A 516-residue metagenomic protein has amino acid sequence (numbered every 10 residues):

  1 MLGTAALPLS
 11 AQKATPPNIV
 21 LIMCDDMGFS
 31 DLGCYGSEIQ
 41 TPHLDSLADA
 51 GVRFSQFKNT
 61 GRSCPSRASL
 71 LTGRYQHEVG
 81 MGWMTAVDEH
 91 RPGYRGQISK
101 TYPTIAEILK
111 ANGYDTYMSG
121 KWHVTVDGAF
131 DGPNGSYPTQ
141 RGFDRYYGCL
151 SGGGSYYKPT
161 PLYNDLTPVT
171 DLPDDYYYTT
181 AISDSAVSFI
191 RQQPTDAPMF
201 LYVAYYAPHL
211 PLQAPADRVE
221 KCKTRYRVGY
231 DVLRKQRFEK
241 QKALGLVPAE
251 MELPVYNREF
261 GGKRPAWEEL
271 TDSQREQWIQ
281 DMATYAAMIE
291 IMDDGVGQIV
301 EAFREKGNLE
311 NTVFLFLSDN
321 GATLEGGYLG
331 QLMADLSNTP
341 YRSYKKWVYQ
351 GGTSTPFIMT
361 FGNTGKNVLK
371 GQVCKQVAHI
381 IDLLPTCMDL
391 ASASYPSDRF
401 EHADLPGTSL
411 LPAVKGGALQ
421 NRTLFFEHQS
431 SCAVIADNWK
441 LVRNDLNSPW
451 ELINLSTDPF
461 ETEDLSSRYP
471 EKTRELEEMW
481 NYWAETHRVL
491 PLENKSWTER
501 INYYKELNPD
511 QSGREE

Functional and structural regions predicted by a protein language model:
M1-L2, I19: N-terminal export leaders
L2-S10: C-terminal segment of classical bacterial N-terminal signal peptides
S10-E451, L455-M479, E485, L490-K495 (+1 more regions): Formylglycine-dependent sulfatase
